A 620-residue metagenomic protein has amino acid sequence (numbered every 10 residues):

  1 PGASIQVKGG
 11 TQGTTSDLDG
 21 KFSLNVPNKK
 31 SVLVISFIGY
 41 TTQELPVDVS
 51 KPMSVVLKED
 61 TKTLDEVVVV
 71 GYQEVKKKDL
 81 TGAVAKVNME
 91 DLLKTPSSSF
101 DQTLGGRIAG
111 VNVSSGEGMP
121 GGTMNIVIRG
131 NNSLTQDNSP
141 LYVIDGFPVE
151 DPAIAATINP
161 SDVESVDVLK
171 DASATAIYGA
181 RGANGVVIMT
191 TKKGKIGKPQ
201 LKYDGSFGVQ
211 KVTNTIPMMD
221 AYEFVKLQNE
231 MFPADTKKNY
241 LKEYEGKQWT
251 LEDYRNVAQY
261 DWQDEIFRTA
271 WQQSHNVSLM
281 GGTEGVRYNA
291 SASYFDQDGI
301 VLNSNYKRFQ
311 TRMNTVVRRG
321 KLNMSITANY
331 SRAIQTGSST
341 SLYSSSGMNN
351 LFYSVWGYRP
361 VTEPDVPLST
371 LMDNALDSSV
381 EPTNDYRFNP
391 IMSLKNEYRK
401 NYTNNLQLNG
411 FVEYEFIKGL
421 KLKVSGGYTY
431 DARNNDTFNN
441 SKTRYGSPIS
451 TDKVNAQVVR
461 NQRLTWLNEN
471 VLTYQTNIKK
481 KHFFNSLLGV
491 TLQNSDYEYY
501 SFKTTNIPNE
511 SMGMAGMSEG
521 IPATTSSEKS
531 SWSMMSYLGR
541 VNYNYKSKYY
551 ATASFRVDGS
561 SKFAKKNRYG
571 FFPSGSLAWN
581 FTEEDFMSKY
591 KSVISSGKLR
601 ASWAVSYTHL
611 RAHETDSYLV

Functional and structural regions predicted by a protein language model:
P1-R312, V316-R319, N323-N329, L342-S345 (+1 more regions): Short, small/polar-rich motifs associated with maturation and membrane association, primarily at protein termini
V32, N112, K198-K202, N276 (+11 more regions): Membrane-spanning beta-strand positions in outer-membrane beta-barrel proteins
M124, G185, P199, G205 (+8 more regions): Hydrophobic, lipid-facing positions within transmembrane beta-strands of outer-membrane proteins
I128, D145-F147, E469-Q475, S574-D585: Short, well-ordered amphipathic alpha-helices
T191-K193, G281-T283, Y294, T315-R319 (+8 more regions): Residue-level signature of outer-membrane beta-barrel architecture
K195-A258, G299-V301, Y306, Q310-N405 (+3 more regions): Surface-exposed loop/interface segments of Gram-negative outer-membrane beta-barrel transport/assembly proteins
V412, I417-Y430, M534-S560: Glycine/serine-rich loop-strand microenvironments at binding/catalytic pocket rims
K565-Y569: Short glycine/threonine-rich loop-to-helix capping motif typified by GTGT followed within a few residues by an Asp-Pro
